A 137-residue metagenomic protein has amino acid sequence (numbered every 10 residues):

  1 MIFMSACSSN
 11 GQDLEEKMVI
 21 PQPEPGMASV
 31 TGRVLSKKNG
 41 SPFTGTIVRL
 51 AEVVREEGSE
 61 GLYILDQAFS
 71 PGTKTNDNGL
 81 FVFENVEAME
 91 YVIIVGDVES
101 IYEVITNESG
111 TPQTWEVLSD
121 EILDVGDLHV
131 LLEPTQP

Functional and structural regions predicted by a protein language model:
I2-P137: Long luminal/extracellular ectodomains of secretory-pathway precursor proteins
